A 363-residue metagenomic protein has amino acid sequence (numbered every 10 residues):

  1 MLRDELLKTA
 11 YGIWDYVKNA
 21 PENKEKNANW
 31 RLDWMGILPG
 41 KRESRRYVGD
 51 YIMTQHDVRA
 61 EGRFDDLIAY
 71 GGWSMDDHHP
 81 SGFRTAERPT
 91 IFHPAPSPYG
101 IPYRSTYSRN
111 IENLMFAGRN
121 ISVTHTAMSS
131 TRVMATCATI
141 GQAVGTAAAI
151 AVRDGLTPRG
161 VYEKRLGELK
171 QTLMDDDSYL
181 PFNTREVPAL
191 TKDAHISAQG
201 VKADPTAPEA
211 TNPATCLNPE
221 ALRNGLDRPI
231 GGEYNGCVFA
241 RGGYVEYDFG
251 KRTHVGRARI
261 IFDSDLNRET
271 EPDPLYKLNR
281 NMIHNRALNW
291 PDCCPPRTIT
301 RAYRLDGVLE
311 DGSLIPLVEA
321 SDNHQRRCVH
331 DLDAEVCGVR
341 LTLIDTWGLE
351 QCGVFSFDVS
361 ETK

Functional and structural regions predicted by a protein language model:
M1-D193: Flavin (FAD/FMN)-binding glycine-rich loop and adjacent Rossmann-like elements that form
E22, S81, Y103, T206-E209 (+4 more regions): Generic low-complexity segments that are intrinsically disordered, proline-rich and/or Lys/Arg-biased
L32, W73, D193-P205, C237-V238 (+2 more regions): Generic preference for hydrophobic/aromatic residues in regular secondary structure cores
I68-S74, T215-C216, P296-I299: Short low-complexity stretches enriched in small and charged residues
A138, Q142-A143, I150, G155-R159 (+5 more regions): Extended alpha-helical regions
I140, G167, M174, Q199 (+2 more regions): Alpha-helix boundary/capping detector
P188-N224: Predominantly extracellular/luminal regions of secreted and cell-surface proteins, especially disulfide-bonded
L226-P316, S321-K363: Aromatic, loop-rich ligand-recognition surfaces of beta-strand-rich domains
